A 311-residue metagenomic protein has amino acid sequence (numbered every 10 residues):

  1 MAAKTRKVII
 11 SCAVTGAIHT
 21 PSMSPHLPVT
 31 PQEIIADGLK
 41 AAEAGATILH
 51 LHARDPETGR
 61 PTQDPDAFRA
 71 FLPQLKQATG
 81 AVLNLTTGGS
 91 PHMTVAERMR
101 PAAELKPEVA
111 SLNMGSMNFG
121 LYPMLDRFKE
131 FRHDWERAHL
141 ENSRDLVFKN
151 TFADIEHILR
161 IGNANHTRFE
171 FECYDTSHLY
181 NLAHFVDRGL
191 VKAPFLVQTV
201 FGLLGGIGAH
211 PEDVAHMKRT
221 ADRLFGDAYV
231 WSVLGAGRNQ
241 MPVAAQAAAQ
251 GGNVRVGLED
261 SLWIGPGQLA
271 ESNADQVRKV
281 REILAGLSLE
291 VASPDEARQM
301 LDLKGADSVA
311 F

Functional and structural regions predicted by a protein language model:
A2-H26, K129-W135: N-terminal small/glycine-rich loop or linker at the start of catalytic domains across soluble metabolic enzymes
C12, R60-L85, I158, G162-A164 (+2 more regions): Alpha-helix-loop-beta-strand connector modules within alpha/beta enzyme cores
G16-I35, T87-V95, R144-K149, E170 (+3 more regions): Active-site mouth loops of central-metabolism enzymes
S22, T47-R69, V200-G205, L262-P266: Glycine-rich, proline-tolerant flexible connector loops at the mouths of alpha/beta enzymes
I34, A41, H52, A110 (+4 more regions): Conserved, mostly hydrophobic/aromatic
T62-K149: Active-site beta->alpha loop and helix N-cap motifs at the rims of alpha/beta catalytic domains
S111-L258: Catalytic alpha/beta core domains of metabolic enzymes, predominantly
M124-W135, G265-L287: C-terminal helical cap(s) of enzyme catalytic domains, especially alpha/beta-barrels
